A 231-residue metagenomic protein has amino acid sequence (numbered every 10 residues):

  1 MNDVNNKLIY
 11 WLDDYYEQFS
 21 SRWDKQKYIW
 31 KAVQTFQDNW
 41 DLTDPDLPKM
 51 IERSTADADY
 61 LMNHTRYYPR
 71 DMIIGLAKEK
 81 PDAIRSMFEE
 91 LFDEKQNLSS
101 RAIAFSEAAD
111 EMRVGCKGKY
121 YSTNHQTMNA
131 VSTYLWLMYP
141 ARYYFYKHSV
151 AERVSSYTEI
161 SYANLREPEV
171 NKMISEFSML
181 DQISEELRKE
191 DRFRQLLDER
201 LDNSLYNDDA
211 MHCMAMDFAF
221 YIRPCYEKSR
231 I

Functional and structural regions predicted by a protein language model:
M1-N124, P140-I231: An N-terminal alpha-helical hairpin/helix-loop-helix interaction module that forms a charged, gly/pro-flexible surface
V131-L135: Cytochrome P450 catalytic-core helices
